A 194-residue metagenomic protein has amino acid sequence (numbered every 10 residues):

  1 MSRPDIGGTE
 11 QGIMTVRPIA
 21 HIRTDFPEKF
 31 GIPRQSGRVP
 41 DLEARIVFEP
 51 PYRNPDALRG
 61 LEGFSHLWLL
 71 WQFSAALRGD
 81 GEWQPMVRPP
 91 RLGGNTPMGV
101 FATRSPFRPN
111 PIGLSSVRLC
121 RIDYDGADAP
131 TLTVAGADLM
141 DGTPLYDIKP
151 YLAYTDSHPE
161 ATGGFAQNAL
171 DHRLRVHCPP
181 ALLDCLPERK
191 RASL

Functional and structural regions predicted by a protein language model:
M1-S116, I122-L194: Glycine-rich, low-complexity intrinsically disordered segments
